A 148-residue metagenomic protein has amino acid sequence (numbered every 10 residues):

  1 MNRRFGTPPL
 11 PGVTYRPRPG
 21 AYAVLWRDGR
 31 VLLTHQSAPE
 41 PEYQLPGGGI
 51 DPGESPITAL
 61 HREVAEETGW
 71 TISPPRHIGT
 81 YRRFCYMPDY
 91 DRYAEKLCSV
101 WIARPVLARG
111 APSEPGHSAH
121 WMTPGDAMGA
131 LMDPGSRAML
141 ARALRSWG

Functional and structural regions predicted by a protein language model:
M1-Y22: Acidic, metal-coordinating catalytic segment for phosphate/diphosphate chemistry, firing primarily on the Nudix
Y15-P17, P41, E95-L97: Residue-level preference for beta-strand/loop junctions
P19-A21, G29, L97-S99, H117: Change "...and in nucleic-acid phosphodiester-cleaving endonucleases..." to "...and in nucleic-acid processing enzymes
W26-W70: Conserved Nudix-box catalytic region and its N-terminal flanking loop in Nudix hydrolases and closely related
V31, L107-A111: Short helix-loop capping/hinge motifs at secondary-structure junctions, enriched in acidic/polar residues
G69-A108: Active-site segment of metal-dependent pyrophosphate-handling enzymes, primarily the Nudix hydrolase catalytic core
V100-I102, G110-R142: NUDIX/MutT-family hydrolases
